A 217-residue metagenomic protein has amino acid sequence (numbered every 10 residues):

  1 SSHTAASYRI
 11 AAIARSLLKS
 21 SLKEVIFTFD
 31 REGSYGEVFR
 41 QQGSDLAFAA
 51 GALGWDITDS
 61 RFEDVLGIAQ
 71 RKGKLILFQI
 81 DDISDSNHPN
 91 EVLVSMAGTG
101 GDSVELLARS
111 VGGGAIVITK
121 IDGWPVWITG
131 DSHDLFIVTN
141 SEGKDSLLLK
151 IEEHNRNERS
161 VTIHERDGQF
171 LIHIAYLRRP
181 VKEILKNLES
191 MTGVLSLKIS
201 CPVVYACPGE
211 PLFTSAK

Functional and structural regions predicted by a protein language model:
S1-I13: Conserved phosphate/anionic-ligand binding catalytic regions in large, soluble enzymes, centered on
I13-S20, L53-I57, G67-L75, T99 (+2 more regions): Generic secondary-structure signature for well-ordered alpha-helical cores
R15-F29, D56, N87-P89: Non-transmembrane, aqueous-exposed alpha-helical and coiled segments at domain scale
I26-I76: A structural-propensity feature for long, helix-poor, extended segments
A47, I76-F78, E105-G209: A conserved regulatory-domain signal marking ACT and ACT-like small-molecule sensing domains and adjacent regulatory
G67-R109: C-terminal edge-of-domain segments
S215-K217: Conserved "HGTGT" condensation-loop signature of ketosynthase/thiolase-family condensing enzymes that catalyze
